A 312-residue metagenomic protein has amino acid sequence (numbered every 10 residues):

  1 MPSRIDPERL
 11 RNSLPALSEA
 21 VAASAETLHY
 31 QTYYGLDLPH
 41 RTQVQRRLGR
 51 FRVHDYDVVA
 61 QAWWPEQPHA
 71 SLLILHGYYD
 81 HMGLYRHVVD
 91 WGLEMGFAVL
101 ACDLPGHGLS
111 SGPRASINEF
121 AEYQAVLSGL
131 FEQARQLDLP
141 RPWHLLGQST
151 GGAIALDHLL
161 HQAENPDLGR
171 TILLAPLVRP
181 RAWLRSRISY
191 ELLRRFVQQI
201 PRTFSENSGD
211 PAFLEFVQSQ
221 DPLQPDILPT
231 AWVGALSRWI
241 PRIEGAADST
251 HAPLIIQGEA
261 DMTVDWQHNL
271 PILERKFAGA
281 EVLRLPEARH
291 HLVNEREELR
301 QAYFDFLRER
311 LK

Functional and structural regions predicted by a protein language model:
M1-R52, V58-W64: An N-terminal hydrophobic leader/cap segment in hydrolases
H69, G77-D80, E259: Active-site glycine-rich loops that stabilize anionic/oxyanionic intermediates across multiple enzyme folds
Y78-L84, H107-D138: Catalytic nucleophile-loop/oxyanion-hole region of alpha/beta-hydrolase and closely related hydrolase-like folds
V89-P113: Conserved alpha/beta-hydrolase
L146-A231: Alpha/beta-hydrolase-fold enzymes
S249, I255-D261: Short beta-strand/loop motif that positions the catalytic acidic residue of the alpha/beta-hydrolase fold
H251, D265-E274: Short alpha-helix in the alpha/beta-hydrolase fold that links the catalytic acid
A280-K312: Catalytic active-site module of serine/aspartate enzymes centered on a nucleophile-bearing elbow/loop
